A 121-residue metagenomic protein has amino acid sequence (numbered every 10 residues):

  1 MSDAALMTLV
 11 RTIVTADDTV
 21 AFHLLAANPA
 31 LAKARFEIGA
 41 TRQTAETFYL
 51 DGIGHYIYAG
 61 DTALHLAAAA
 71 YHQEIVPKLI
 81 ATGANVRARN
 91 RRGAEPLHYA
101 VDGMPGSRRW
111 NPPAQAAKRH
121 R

Functional and structural regions predicted by a protein language model:
M1-A4, H23-A27, A81, R91: Ankyrin repeat (ANK) tandem alpha-helical domains that serve as protein-protein interaction scaffolds, prominent
S2-R11, A34-A63, R89-W110: Ankyrin-repeat boundary/"N-cap" motif
T8-V20: Alpha-helical segment of the N-proximal tetratricopeptide repeat
I13, L25-A26, A68, I80-A81 (+1 more regions): Ankyrin-repeat helical core positions
A16-D17, Y71, M104: Ankyrin-repeat intra-repeat helix-capping/turn positions
V20, E74-I75, Q115-H120: Conserved ankyrin/ankyrin-like repeat signature
L25-L31, P77-N85, R121: Ankyrin repeat domain, specifically the short helix-to-loop turn at the C-terminus of the second helix of each repeat
H65, R109-R121: Short, intrinsically disordered, charge-balanced linker/junction segments flanking boundaries in proteins
